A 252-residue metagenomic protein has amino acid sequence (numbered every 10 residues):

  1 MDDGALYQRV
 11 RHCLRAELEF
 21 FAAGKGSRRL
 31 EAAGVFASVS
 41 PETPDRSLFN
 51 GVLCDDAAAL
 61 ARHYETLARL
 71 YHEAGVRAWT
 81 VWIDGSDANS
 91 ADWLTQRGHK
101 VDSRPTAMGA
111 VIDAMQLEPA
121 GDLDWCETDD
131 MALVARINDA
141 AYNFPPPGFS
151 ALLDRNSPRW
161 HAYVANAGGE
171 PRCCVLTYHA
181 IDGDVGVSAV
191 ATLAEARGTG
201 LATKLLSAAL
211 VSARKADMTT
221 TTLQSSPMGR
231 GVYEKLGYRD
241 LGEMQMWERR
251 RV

Functional and structural regions predicted by a protein language model:
M1-H72: N-terminal charged segments
A22-R28, G75-R77, D84-S86, D102-P105 (+3 more regions): A short helix-loop-beta-strand connector motif used in the catalytic cores of GNAT acetyltransferases and, in some
T43-N50, D102, H179-V187, R197: A conserved beta-turn-beta hairpin within the catalytic core of GNAT-like acetyltransferases that forms part
A57-L123, E127, W247-R249: Acyl-donor-binding surface of acyltransferase catalytic domains
L60-R69, S188-A194, G198-V211, K215 (+1 more regions): Conserved acetyl-CoA-binding loop-helix of GNAT-fold acetyltransferases
A74-D84, A213-S225: Conserved GNAT acetyl-CoA-binding A-motif
D87-V101, T203, P227-M244: Conserved active-site alpha-helix within GNAT-family acetyltransferase domains
P146-L193: A conserved beta-strand-loop-helix scaffold within acyl/acetyltransferase catalytic domains
